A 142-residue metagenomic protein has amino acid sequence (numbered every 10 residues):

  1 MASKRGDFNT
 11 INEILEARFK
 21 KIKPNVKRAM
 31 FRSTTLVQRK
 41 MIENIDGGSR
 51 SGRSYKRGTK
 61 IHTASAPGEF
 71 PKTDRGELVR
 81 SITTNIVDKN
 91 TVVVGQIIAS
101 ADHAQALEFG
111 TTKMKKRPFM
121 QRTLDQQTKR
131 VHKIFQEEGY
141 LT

Functional and structural regions predicted by a protein language model:
M1-T142: Short, Lys/Arg-rich flexible segments
